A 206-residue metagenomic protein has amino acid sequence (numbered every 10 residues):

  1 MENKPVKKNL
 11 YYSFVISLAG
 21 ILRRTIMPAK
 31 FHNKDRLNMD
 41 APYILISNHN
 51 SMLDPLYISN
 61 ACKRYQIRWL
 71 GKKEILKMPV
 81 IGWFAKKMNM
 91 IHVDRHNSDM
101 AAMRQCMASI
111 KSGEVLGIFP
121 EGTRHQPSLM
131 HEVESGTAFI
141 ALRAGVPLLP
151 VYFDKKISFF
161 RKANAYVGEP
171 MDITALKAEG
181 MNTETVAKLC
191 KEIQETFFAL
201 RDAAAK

Functional and structural regions predicted by a protein language model:
E2-H32, P79-M88: A transmembrane-helix-recognition feature enriched in membrane-embedded lipid enzymes and envelope glyco-/phospholipid
E2-L10, A101-K206: Non-catalytic C-terminal accessory region of glycerolipid acyltransferases and related lyso-lipid remodeling enzymes
Y11, R24, N38-N97: Catalytic core of membrane glycerolipid acyltransferases/transacylases, capturing the structured, soluble-facing
V15, A19, P55, R68 (+4 more regions): A general structural signal for well-ordered alpha-helical segments in protein cores
L22, C62, A85, S109 (+1 more regions): A generic structural signal for well-ordered alpha-helical segments
K30-D40: Membrane-interface helix-loop junction between the first two transmembrane segments
N33, N48, G71-K72, N89 (+2 more regions): A secondary-structure boundary/capping signal
D35, S98, D154: Residue-level "edge-of-site" marker
